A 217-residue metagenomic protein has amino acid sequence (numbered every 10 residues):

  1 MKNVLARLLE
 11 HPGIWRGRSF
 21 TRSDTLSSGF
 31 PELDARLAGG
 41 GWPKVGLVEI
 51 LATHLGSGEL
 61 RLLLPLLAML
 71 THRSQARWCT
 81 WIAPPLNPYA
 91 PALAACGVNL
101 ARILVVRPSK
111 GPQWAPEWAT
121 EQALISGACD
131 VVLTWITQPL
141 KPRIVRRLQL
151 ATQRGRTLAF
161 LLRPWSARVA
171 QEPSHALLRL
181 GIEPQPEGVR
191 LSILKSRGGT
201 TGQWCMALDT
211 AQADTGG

Functional and structural regions predicted by a protein language model:
M1-W81, A90, A95-A101, S196-G199 (+1 more regions): Detector for small/aliphatic-rich hydrophobic stretches
H54-S57, G111, T137-K141: Short acidic, S/G/P-rich loop/turn micro-motifs used as interaction or catalytic elements
L62, L66, A92, A119 (+2 more regions): A short acidic, amphipathic alpha-helical/loop segment
R73-T80, A90, C96-G97, W114 (+4 more regions): Glycine-biased, small-residue-rich flexible motifs in mid-sequence functional cores and linkers
A76-D130, W135: Conserved inter-motif catalytic segment of the P-loop NTP-binding fold
L100-A101, C129, G155-L158, H175-L177 (+1 more regions): Short glycine-/polar-rich loops that comprise or flank the Walker A/P-loop and associated switch/sensor motifs
I125-V169: A contiguous pocket-lining binding segment that forms or flanks enzyme active sites
R163-G217: Phosphate-binding/switch region of NTP-binding enzymes
